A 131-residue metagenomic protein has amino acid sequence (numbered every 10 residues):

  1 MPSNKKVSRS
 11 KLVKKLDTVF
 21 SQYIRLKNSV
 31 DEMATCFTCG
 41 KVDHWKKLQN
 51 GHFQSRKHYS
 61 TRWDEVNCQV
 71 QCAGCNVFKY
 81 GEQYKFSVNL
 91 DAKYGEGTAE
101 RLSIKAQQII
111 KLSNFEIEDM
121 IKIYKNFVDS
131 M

Functional and structural regions predicted by a protein language model:
M1-Y23, S103-M131: A boundary/linker detector
L12, S60, F78: Conserved aromatic-histidine-acidic binding/catalytic patches
K14-L26, N50-H58: Short Cys/His-rich Zn2+-coordinating modules
D17, K27-T35, D64-C68: Short metal-coordination and nucleic-acid-contact micro-motifs, chiefly zinc-binding Cys/His arrays
T35-N67: Histidine-centered nuclease catalytic patch
G40, H44, C68-G95: Short Cys/His-centered divalent metal-binding micro-motifs
E65-F78, G97-D119: Short Fe-S-cluster ligation motifs
